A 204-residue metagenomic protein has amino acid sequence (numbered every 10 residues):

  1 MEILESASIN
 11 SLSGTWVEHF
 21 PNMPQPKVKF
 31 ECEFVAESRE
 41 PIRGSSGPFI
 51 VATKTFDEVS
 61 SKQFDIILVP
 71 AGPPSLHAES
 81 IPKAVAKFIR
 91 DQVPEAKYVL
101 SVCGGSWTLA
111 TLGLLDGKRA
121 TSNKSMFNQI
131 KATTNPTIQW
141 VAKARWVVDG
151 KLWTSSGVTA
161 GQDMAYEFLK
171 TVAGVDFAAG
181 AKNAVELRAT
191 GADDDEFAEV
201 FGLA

Functional and structural regions predicted by a protein language model:
M1-V99, W107-T111, N128, T137 (+3 more regions): Extended, subdomain-level signal for the structured scaffold at the beginning of enzyme domains
L76, T121, S156: A short glycine-/small-residue-rich loop at the edge of a beta-strand within enzyme catalytic domains
V99-L100, A120: A short beta-strand/loop micro-motif in the catalytic core of glycosyltransferases that engages the nucleotide-sugar
L114-A132: Short, glycine-/small-residue-rich phosphate/pyrophosphate-handling segment
V148: A conserved mid-domain beta-alpha-beta active-site/ligand-binding segment of alpha/beta enzyme cores
K151-G157: A short glycine-threonine-serine/GTX helix/turn-capping micro-motif
